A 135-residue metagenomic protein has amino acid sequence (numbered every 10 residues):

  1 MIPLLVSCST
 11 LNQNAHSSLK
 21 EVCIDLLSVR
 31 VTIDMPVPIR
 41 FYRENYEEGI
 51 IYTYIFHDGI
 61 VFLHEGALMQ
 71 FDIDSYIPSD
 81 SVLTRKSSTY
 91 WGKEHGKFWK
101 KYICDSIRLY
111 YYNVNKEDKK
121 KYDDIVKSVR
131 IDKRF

Functional and structural regions predicted by a protein language model:
P3-F62, L68, D74-H95, C104-F135: N-terminal targeting sequences that direct proteins away from the cytosol to non-cytosolic compartments
